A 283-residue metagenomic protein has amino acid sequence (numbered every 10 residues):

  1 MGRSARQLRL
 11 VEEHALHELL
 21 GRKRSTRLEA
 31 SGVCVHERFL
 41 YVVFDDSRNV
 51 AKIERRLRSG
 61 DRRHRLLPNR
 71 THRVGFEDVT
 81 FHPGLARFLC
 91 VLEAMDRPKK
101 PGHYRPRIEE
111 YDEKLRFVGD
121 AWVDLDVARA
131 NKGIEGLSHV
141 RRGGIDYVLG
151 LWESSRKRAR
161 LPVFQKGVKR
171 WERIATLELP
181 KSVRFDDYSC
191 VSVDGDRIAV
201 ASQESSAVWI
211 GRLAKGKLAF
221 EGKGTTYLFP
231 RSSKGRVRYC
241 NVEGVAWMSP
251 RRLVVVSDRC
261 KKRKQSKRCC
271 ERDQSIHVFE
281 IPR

Functional and structural regions predicted by a protein language model:
M1-R283: Sequence/structural signature of beta-propeller domains
